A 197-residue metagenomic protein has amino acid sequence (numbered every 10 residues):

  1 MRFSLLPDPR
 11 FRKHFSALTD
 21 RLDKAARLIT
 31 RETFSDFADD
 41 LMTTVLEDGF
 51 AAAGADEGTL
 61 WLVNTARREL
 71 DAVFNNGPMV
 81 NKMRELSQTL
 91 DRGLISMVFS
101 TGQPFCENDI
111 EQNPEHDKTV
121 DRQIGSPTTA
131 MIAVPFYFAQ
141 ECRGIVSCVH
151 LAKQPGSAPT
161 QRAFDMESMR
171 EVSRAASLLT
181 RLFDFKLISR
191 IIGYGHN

Functional and structural regions predicted by a protein language model:
M1-D40, L178, L182-N197: Signal-transmission linkers at sensory-effector interfaces
R21-I29, F37-D56, L60, L94 (+1 more regions): Amphipathic alpha-helical coiled-coil segments that mediate homodimerization and allosteric signal transmission
E47, T59-M83, L151: GAF sensory/regulatory domain recognition with acknowledged cross-activation on helical regulatory dimers
V80-N81, N108-A130, P155-Q161: Signal-transducing coupling segments at domain and membrane junctions
N81-F105: Acidic/proline- and glycine-rich, intrinsically disordered low-complexity segments that serve as regulatory linkers
I95, F136-G156: Sensory-domain boundary capping and coupling elements
T129-Y137: A short, aliphatic-rich beta-strand micro-motif
S157-D184, R190, Y194: Amphipathic alpha-helical "output/dimerization" segments
